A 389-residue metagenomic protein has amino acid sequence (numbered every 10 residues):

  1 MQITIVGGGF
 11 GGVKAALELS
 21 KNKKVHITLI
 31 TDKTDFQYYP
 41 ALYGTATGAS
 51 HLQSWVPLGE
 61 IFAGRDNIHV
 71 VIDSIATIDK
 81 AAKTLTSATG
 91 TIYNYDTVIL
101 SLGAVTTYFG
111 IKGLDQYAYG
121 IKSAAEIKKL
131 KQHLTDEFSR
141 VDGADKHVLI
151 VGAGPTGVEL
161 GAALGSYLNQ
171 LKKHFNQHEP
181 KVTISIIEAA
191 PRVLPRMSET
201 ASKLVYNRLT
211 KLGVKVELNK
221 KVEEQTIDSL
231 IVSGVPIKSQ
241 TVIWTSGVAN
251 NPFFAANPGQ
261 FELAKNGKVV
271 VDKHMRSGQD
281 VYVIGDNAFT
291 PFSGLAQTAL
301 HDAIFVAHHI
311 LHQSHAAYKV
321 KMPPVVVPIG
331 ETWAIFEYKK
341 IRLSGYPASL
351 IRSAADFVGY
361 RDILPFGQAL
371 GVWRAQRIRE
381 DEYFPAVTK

Functional and structural regions predicted by a protein language model:
M1-H69, E159-R196: Beta1-alpha1 glycine-rich phosphate/pyrophosphate-binding loop at the start of Rossmann-like nucleotide-binding domains
V6-G7, L100, V151-G152: Conserved N-terminal Rossmann-fold NAD(P)-binding element of oxidoreductases
I68-H147, V232, I243: FAD-binding core/adjacent interface of flavoenzyme oxidoreductases
V70-D73, T77, L168-N266, V271: A Rossmann-like FAD-binding core segment of flavoenzymes
Q116-D142, S229-I231, P236-H308: FAD-site-proximal beta/loop scaffold in flavoenzymes
R140, T183-S185, L311-L343: Active-site-proximal substrate-binding core of FAD-dependent oxidoreductases
N169, Q297-P323: Internal hydrophobic alpha-helix adjacent to the cofactor/substrate pocket in enzyme cavities
E331-K389: C-terminal auxiliary extensions adjacent to catalytic cores
